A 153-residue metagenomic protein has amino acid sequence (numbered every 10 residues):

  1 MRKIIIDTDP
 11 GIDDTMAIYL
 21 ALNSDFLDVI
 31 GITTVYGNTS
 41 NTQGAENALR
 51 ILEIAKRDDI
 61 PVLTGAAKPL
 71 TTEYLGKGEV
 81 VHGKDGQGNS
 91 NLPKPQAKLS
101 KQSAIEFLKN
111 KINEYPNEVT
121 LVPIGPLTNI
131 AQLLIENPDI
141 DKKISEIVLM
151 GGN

Functional and structural regions predicted by a protein language model:
R2-T8, I12-R50, S90-N153: Active-site histidine-anchored catalytic micro-motif
I6, I60, G78-G83, T120: Short, flexible coil/turn micro-motifs enriched in small/turn-prone residues
A55-L63: A glycine-rich helix N-cap at a beta->alpha junction
I60-P61, P69, P126, P138: Proline-rich low-complexity regions
L63-L92: Surface-exposed loop and adjacent secondary-structure segments within mature catalytic domains
